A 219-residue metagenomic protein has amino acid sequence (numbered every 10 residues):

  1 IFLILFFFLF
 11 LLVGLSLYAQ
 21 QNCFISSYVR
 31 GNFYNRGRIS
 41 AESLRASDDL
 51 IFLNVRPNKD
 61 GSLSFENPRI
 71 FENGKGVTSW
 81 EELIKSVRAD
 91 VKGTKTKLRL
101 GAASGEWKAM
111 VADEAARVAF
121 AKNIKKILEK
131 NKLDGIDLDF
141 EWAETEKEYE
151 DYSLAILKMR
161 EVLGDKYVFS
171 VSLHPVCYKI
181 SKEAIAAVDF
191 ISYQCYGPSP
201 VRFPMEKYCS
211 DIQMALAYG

Functional and structural regions predicted by a protein language model:
I4-G14: Bacterial N-terminal signal peptides
L15-A19: Sec/Tat signal peptide C-region and signal peptidase I cleavage site
Q20-I25, R45-D49, V91-K97, N131-I136 (+3 more regions): Loop/turn elements at helix/coil->beta-strand transitions in domains of secreted/extracellular proteins
Q20-N123, P198-M214: Glycan-recognition patch characteristic of GH18 chitinases/ENGases and related GlcNAc/peptidoglycan-binding proteins
S26-R30, K59-T78, D139-G219: Substrate-binding surface in catalytic domains of secreted glycosidases
L50-N54, L128-E144: Short acidic catalytic loops
E114-I136, K158, I180-A184: An active-site-proximal structural segment forming one wall of the substrate-binding cleft that immediately precedes
